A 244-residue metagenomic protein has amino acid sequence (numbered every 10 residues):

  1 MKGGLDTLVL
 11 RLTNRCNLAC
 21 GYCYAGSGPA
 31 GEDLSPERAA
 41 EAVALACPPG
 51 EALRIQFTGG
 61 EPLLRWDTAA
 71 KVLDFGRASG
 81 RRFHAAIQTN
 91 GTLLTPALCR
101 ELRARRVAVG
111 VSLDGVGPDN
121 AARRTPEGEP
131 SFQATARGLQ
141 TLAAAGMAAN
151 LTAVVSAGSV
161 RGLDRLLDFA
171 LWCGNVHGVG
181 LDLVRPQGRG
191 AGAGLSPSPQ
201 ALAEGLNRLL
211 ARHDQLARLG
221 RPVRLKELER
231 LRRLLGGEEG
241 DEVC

Functional and structural regions predicted by a protein language model:
M1-R100, A104-R105: Conserved alpha-helical substructure of the radical SAM core
L8, L53-I55, A85-I87, V109-V111 (+3 more regions): Hydrophobic faces of well-ordered beta-strands that scaffold small-molecule active sites in alpha/beta enzyme cores
C20, D67, A97-C99, A121 (+3 more regions): Short acidic, gly/pro-rich beta-turn/loop elements at beta-sheet edges and active-site/ligand-binding grooves
Y24-G28, R54-Q56, A122, T152 (+1 more regions): Glycine- and acidic
P62-L64, G91-P96, V109-G128, A148 (+2 more regions): Conserved radical SAM core fold
A104-V109, N175-H177: Glycine-enriched alpha-helix->loop->beta-strand junction motifs that scaffold or abut catalytic
P126-A136, Q140, A144-C244: Radical SAM enzyme [4Fe-4S]-AdoMet core and its adjacent flexible, acidic and glycine-rich loops/tails across
